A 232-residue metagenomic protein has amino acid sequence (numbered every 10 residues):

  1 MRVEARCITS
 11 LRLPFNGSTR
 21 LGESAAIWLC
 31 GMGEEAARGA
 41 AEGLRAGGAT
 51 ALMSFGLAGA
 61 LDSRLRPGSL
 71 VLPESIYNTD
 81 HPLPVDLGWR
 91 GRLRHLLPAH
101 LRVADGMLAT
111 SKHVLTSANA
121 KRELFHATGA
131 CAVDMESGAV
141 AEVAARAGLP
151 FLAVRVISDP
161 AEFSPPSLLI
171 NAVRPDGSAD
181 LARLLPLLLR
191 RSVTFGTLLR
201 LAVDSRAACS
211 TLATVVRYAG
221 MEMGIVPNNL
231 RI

Functional and structural regions predicted by a protein language model:
M1-E4: Short polar catalytic/cofactor-binding loops
R6, S10-I232: Glycine-rich phosphate- or other oxyanion-binding loops that anchor nucleotides, phosphorylated ligands
